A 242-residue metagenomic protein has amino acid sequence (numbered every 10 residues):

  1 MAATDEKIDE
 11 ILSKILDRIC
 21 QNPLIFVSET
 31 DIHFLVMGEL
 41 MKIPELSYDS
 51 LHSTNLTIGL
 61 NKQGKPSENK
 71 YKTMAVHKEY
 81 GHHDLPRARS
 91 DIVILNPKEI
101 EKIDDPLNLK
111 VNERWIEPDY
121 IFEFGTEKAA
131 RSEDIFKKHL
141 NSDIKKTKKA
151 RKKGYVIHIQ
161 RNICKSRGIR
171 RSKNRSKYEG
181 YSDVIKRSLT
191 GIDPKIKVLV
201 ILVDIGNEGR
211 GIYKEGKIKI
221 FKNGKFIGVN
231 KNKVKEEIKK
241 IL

Functional and structural regions predicted by a protein language model:
M1-K42: Charged, often low-complexity linker/regulatory segments
K7, I11-R18, V184, S188 (+2 more regions): Charge-rich, solvent-exposed alpha-helical interaction surfaces
M41-K42, L46, L242: Short, surface-exposed loop/strand segments
S50-W115: Active-site metal-binding core of divalent-cation-utilizing nuclease and nuclease-like domains
R87, E101-P106, E127-K145, S166-R170 (+1 more regions): Active-site-adjacent loop/helix micro-motif of nuclease/hydrolase catalytic cores
I92-K98, I116-A130, T147: Conserved catalytic cores of phosphodiester-cleaving nucleases, focusing on short active-site segments
K149-L189, D193, V200-I205: Nucleic-acid nuclease catalytic cores
I185-V229, L242: Charged, structured surface patches that assemble and position nucleic-acid processing machinery
